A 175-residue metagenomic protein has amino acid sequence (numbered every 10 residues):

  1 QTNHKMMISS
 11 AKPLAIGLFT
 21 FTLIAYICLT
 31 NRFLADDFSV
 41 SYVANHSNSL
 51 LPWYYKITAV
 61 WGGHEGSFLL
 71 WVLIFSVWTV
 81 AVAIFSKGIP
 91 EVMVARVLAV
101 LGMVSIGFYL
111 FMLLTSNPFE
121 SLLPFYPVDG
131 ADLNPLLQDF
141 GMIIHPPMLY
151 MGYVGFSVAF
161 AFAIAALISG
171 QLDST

Functional and structural regions predicted by a protein language model:
Q1-T175: Polytopic transmembrane helical bundles with strong interfacial aromatic enrichment
